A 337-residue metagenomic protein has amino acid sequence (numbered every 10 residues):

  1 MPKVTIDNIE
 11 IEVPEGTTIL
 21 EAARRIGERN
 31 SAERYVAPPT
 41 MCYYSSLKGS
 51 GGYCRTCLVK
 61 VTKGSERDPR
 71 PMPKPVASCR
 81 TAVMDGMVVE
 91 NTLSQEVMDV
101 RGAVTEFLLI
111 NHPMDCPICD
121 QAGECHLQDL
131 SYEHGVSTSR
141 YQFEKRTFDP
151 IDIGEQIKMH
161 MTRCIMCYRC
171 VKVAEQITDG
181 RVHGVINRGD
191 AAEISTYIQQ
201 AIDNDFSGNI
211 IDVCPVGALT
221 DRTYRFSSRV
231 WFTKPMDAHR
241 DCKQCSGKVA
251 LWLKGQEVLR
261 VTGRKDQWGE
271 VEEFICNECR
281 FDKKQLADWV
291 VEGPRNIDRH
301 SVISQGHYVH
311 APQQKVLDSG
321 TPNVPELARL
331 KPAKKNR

Functional and structural regions predicted by a protein language model:
P2, N8-D85, Q95: N-terminal cofactor/phosphate-binding cores enriched in small/glycine residues, especially glycine-rich loops such as
P2-G16, V61-G64, D68, M87-L108 (+1 more regions): N-terminal export/assembly segments and adjacent metallocofactor-ligating motifs of anaerobic energy-metabolism
S31-A37, S46-S50, L109-P113, Y224-P235: Cys/His-rich Zn2+-binding cysteine-cluster or related metal-binding knuckle/ribbon modules and their
M114-P117, A122: Internal, well-ordered alpha/beta segment that forms a basic, Gly-enriched binding/recognition surface
